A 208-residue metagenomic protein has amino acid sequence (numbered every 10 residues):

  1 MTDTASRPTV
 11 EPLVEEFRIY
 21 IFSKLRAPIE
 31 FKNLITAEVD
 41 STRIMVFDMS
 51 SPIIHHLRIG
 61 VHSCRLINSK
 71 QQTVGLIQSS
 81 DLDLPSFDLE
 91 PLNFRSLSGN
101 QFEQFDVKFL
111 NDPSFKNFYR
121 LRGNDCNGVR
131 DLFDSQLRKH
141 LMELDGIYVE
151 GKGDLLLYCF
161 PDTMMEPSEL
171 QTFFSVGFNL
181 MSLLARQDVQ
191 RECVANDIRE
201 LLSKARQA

Functional and structural regions predicted by a protein language model:
D3, R7-A208: Charged, low-complexity intrinsically disordered regions
